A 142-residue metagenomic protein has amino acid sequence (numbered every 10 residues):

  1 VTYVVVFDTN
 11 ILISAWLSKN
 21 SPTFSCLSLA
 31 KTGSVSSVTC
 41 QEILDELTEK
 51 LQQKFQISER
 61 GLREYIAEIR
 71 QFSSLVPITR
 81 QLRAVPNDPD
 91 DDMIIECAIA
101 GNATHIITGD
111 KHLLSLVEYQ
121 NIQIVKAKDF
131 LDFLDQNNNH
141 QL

Functional and structural regions predicted by a protein language model:
T2-V4: Extreme N-terminal starter segment of soluble prokaryotic enzymes
F7, L17, P22-Q52: PIN/NYN-family metal-dependent endoribonuclease catalytic core
F7-T9, T39-C40, G109-D110, K126-A127: A secondary-structure boundary/capping signal
G33-S37, N102-T104, I122: Short active-site oxyanion
K54-I57, I124-V125: Short, hinge-like loop/turn segments at secondary-structure boundaries
L62-R70: Short, well-structured alpha-helical segments
F72-I106, K111: Active-site neighborhoods of divalent-metal-dependent phosphate/nucleic-acid chemistry enzymes
K111-L142: Acidic, PIN/NYN-like endoribonuclease modules and their adjacent C-terminal/linker elements
